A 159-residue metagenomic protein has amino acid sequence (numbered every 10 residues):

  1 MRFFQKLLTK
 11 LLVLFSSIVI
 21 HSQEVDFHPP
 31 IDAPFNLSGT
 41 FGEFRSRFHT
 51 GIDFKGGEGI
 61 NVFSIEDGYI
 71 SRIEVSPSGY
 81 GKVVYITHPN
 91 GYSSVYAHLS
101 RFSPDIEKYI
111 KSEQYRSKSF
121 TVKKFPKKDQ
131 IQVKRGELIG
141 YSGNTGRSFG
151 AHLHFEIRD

Functional and structural regions predicted by a protein language model:
M1-V25: Bacterial Sec-dependent N-terminal signal peptides
I20-S93, S100-F102, F120, D129 (+2 more regions): Surface-exposed, glycine-biased beta-strand/turn segments
H88, I157-D159: Residue-level signal for short segments within beta-strands and strand-turn junctions of well-structured beta-sheet
Y92, Y96-R101, D105-Q114: Histidine- and aromatic-enriched segments that form or immediately flank copper-ligand environments
I106-D129: Surface-exposed acidic, glycine/proline-enriched linker/cap segments that occur as 15-30-residue helix-coil
G150-I157: Histidine-centered catalytic micro-motifs
